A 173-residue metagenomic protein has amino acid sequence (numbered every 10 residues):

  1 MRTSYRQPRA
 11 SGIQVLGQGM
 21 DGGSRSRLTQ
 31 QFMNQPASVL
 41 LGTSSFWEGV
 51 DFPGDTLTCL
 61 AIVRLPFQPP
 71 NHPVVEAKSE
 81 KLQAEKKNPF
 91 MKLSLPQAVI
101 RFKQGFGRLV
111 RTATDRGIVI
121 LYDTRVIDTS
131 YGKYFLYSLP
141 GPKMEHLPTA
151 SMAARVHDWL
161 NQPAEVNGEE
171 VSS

Functional and structural regions predicted by a protein language model:
M1-S173: ASCE RecA-like P-loop NTPase motor cores that couple ATP hydrolysis to mechanical translocation on nucleic acids
